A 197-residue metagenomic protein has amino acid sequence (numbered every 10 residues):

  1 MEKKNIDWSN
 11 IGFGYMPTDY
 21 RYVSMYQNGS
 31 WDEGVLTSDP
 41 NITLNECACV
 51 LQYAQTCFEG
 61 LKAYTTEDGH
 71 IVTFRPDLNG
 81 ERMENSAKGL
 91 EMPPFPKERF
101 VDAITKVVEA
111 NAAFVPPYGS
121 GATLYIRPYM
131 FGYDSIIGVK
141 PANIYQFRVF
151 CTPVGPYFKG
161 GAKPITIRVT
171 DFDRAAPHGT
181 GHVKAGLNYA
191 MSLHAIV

Functional and structural regions predicted by a protein language model:
M1-A110, I136-V197: Helix-start/capping segments and mature chain N-termini
P96-E98, F114-T123: Flexible, glycine/charged-enriched surface loops at secondary-structure junctions
D102-A103, T123-Y125: C-terminal catalytic domains of large/alpha subunits in multi-subunit enzymes
P128: C-terminal binding/interaction regions
F131: Short acidic (Asp/Glu) patches
